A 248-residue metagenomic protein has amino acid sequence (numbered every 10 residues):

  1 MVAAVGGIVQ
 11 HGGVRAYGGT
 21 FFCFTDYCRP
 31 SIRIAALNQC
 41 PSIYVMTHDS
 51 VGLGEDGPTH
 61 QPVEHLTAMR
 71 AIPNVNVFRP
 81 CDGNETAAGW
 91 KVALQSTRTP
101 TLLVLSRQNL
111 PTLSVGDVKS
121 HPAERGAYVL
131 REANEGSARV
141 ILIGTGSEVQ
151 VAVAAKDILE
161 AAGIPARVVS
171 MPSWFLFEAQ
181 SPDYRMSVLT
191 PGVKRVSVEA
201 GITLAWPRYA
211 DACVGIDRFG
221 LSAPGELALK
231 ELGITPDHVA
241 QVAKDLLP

Functional and structural regions predicted by a protein language model:
M1-T67, E85-A88, V153: Thiamine diphosphate
V9-Q10, A35-N38, Y44, A68-A71 (+3 more regions): Solvent-exposed alpha-helices and their adjacent loops that cap or buttress functional pockets in soluble metabolic
H11-Y17, I72-V75, E135-V140, P165: Short, surface-exposed connector motifs at secondary-structure boundaries
Y17-G18, Y44-M46, V77-C81, L103-L105 (+2 more regions): General beta-strand structural signal in soluble alpha/beta enzymes
G52-P58, T86, Q95-P248: Thiamine diphosphate
